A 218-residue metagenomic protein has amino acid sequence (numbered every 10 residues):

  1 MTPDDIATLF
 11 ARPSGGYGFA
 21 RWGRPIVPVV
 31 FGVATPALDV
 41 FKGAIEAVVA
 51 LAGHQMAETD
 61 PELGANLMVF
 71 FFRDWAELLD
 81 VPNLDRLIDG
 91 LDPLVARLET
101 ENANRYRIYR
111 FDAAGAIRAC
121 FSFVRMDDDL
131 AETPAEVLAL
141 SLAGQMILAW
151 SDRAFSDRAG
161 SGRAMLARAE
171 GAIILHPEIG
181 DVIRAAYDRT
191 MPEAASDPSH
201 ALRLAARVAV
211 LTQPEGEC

Functional and structural regions predicted by a protein language model:
M1-D4, D89-P93, V208-C218: Short N-terminal segments
M1-V69, R73-E77: Long alpha-helical, hydrophobic tracts
T8, A20-P25, T100-N102, S151-A164: Proteins with a high burden of low-complexity, intrinsically disordered sequence enriched in S/T/G/P/A and R, requiring
Y17, Y106-Y109, Y187: Sequence-level detector for tyrosine residue identity
P28-F31, I108, S122, I173: Hydrophobic transmembrane signal anchors and adjacent membrane-proximal interface regions, especially in viral
P36-F41, Q55-S141: Long, folded non-catalytic interaction modules
F41-A52, E77-L91, L140, P177-R189 (+1 more regions): Short, Lys/Arg-enriched charge-dense amphipathic segments
G115, A119-C218: Glycine-rich, aromatic-bearing surface loops/beta-hairpins
